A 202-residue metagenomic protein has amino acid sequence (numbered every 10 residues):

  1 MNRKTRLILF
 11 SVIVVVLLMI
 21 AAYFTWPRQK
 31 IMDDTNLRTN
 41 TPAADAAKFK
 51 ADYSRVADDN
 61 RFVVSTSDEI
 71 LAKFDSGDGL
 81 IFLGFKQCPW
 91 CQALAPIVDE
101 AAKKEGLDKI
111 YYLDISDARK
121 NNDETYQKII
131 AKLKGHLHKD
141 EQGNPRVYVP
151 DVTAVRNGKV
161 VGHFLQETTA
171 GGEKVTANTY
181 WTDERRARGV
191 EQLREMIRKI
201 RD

Functional and structural regions predicted by a protein language model:
R3-L17, A21-G77, A177-D202: N-terminal leader/targeting and pre-domain segments
V56-S65, L83, L107-K132: Thiol-based oxidoreductase modules, predominantly thioredoxin-like and allied folds used for disulfide exchange
F74-C88, V98: Short active-site neighborhood of thiol/selenol oxidoreductases, capturing the structured segment around
S76-L80, G106-K109, V149, R156-N157: Loop/turn elements at helix/coil->beta-strand transitions in domains of secreted/extracellular proteins
C88-C91, V152: The canonical Cys-X-X-Cys-His
W90-E105: Typically the conserved alpha-helix immediately C-terminal to a functionally engaged Cys/Sec in thioredoxin-like
K103, A118-V149, T153-V161: Structural alpha/beta surface segment adjacent to cysteine/selenocysteine redox centers across thiol/disulfide enzymes
Q142-D202: Non-catalytic, surface beta->alpha helical segment in thiol-disulfide oxidoreductase systems
